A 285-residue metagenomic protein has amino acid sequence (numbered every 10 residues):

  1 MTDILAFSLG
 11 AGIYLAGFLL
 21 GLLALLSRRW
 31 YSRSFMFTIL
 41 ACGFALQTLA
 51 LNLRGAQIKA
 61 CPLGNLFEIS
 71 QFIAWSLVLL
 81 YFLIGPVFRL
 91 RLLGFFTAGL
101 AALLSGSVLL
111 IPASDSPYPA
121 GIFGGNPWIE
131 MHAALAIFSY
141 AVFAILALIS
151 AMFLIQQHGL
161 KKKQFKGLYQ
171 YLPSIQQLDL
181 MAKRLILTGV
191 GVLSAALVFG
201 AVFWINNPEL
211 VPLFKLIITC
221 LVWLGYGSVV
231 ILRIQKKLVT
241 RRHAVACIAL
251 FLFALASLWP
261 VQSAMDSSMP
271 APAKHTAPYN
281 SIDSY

Functional and structural regions predicted by a protein language model:
M1-T2, E130: Helix-coil boundary and interhelical linker segments in multi-pass alpha-helical membrane proteins
D3-P117, L135-H158, Q177-F203, F214-M269: Hydrophobic cores of alpha-helical transmembrane segments in multi-pass integral membrane proteins
A56-I58, G124, G167, P173: Residue-level signal for pocket-adjacent positions within structured domains
S116-M131: Interhelical loops and loop-helix junctions of multi-pass membrane transporters/channels
L160-Q176: Juxtamembrane inter-helical linkers in multi-pass membrane proteins
N207-P212: Short, charged amphipathic alpha-helical segments flanked by flexible coils
D266-Y285: Low-complexity, proline/glycine-enriched hydrophobic segments characteristic of transmembrane helices
